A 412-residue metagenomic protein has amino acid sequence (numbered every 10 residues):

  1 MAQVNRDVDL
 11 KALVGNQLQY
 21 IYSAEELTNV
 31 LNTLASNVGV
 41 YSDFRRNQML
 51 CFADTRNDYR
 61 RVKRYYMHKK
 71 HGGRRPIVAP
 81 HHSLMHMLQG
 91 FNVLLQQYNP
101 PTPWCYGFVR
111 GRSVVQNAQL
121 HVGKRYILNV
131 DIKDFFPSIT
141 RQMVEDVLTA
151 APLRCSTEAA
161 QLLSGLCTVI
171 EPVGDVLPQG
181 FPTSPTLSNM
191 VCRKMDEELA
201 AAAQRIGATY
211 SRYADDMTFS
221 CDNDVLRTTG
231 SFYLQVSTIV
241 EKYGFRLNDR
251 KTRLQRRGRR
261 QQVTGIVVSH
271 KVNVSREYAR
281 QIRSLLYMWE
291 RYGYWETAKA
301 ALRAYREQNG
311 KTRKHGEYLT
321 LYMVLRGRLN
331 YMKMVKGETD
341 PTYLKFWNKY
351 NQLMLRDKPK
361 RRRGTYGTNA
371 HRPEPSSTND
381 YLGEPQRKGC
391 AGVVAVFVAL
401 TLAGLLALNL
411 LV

Functional and structural regions predicted by a protein language model:
M1-H68, P76-V130, F135-E158, L163-V173 (+4 more regions): Right-hand nucleic-acid polymerase module
N129-K133, G180, S184, R205-N223: Catalytic palm active-site di-aspartate
